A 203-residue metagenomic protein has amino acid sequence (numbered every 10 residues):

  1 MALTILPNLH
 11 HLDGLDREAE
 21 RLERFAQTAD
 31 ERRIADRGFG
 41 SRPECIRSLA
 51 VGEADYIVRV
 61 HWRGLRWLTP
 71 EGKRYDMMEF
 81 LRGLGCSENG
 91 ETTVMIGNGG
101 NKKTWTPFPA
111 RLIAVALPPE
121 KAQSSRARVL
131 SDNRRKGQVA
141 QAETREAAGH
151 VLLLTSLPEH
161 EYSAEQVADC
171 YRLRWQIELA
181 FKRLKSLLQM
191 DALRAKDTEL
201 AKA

Functional and structural regions predicted by a protein language model:
M1-A203: Single, function-defining residue in the core of a domain
